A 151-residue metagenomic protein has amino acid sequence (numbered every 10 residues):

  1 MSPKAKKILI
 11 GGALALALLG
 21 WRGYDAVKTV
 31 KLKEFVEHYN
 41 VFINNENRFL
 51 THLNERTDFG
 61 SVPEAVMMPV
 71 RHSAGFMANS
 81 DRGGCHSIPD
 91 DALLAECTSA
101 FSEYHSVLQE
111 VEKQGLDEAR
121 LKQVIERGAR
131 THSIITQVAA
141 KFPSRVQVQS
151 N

Functional and structural regions predicted by a protein language model:
M1-K4: Short, Lys/Arg-rich N-terminal segment immediately upstream of the first membrane anchor
K7-R22: Hydrophobic membrane-insertion alpha-helices, especially the h-region of bacterial N-terminal signal peptides
L18-K33: Membrane-interface motif at the C-terminal end of an N-terminal transmembrane signal
E34-E112, A119-K141: Alpha-helical segments in soluble extracytoplasmic regions
V148-N151: Short, solvent-exposed mixed-charge patches
